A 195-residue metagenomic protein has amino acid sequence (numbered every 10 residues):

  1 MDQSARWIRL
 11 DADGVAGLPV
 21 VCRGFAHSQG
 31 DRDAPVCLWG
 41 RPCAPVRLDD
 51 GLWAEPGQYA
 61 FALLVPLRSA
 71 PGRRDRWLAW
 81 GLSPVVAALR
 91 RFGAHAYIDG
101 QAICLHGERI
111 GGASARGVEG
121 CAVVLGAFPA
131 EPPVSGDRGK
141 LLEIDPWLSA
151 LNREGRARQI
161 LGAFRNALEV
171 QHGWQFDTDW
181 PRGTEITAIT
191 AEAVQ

Functional and structural regions predicted by a protein language model:
D2-R6, L10, G17-V21, H27-A34 (+3 more regions): Long, positively charged amphipathic alpha-helical accessory segments at protein N-termini or as interdomain linkers
G40-P71: A glycine-rich, hydrophobic loop/mini-helix early in the fold
A44, E108-R109: Short acidic/polar mixed-charge low-complexity motifs
A102-L105: Glycine- and Gly-Pro-enriched alpha-helical subdomains that act as flexible, kink-prone "lid/hinge" or packing modules
